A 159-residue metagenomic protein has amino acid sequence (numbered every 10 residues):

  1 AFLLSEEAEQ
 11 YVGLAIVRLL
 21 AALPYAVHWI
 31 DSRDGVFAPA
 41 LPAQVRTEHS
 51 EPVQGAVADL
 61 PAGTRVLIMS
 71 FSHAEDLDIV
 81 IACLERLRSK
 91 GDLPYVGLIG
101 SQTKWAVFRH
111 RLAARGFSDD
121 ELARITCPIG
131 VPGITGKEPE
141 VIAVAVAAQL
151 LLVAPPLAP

Functional and structural regions predicted by a protein language model:
A1-V36: Glycine-rich adenosine-cofactor-binding loop
V12-I16, A74-I79, K104-W105: Short glycine/serine/threonine-rich phosphate/pyrophosphate-binding segments that cradle anionic phosphate groups
P42-E51: Active-site regions of enzymes building and remodeling cell-envelope glycoconjugates
P52-A62: Short amphipathic alpha-helix with an adjacent loop that forms part of the alpha/beta core around
T64-V66, Y95: Structural motif
S70-S72: Short glycine-/small-residue-rich Rossmann-like dinucleotide-binding loops
I81-R111: ADP-ribose/adenylate-binding Rossmann-like module
I99-P159: Adenosine-phosphate binding glycine-rich loop
